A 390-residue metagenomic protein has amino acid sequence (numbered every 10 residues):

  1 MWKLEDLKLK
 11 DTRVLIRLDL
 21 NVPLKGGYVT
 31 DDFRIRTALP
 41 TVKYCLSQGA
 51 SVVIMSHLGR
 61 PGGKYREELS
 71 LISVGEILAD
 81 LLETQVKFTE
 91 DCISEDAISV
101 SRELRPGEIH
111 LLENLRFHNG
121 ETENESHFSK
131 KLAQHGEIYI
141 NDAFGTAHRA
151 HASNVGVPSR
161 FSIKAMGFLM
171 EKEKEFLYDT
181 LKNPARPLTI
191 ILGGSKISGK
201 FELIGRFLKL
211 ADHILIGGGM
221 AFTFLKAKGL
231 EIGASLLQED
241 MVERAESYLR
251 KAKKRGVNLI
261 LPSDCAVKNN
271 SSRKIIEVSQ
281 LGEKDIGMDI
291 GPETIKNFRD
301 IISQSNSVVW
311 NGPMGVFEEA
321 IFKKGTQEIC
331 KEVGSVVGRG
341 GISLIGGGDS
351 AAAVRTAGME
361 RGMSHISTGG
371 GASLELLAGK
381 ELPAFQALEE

Functional and structural regions predicted by a protein language model:
M1-E390: Active-site loop-to-helix "anion-binding N-cap" substructures in soluble metabolic enzymes
